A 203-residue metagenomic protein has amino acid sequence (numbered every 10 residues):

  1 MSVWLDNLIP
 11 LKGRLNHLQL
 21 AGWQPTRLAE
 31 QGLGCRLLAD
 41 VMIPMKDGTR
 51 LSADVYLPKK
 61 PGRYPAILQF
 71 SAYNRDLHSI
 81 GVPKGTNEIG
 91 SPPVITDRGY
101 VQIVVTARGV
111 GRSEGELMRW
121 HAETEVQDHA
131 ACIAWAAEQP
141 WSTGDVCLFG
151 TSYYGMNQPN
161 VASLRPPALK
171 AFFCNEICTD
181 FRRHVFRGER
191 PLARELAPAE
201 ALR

Functional and structural regions predicted by a protein language model:
M1-L37: N-terminal targeting or regulatory segments adjacent to alpha/beta-hydrolase or S9 domains
Q24-G62, A66: N-terminal cap/lid segment of alpha/beta-hydrolase-fold proteins
L37-D40, T143, M156: Short coil/loop residues immediately preceding or within conserved phosphate-binding loops of NTP-utilizing enzyme
R50, R63-P65, R98-V101, S142-D145 (+1 more regions): Loop/turn elements at helix/coil->beta-strand transitions in domains of secreted/extracellular proteins
K60-A137, F186: Cap/lid segment of the alpha/beta-hydrolase catalytic domain
Y73, G109, Y153, T179-D180: Residue-level marker for beta-strand->alpha-helix junctions and adjacent short loops that shape enzyme
P140-Y153: Alpha/beta-hydrolase fold nucleophile elbow
F149, M156-R203: A catalytic-pocket lid/entrance helix-loop region that shapes and gates access to the active site across common
